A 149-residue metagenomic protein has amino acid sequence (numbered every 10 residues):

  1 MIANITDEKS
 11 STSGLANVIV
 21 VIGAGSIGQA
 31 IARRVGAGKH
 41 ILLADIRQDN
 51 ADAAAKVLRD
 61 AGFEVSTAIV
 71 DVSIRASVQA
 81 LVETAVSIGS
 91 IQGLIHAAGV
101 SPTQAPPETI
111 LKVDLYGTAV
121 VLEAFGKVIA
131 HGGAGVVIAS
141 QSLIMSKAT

Functional and structural regions predicted by a protein language model:
A3-L42: Canonical Rossmann dinucleotide-binding motif of NAD(H)/NADP(H)-dependent dehydrogenases/reductases, specifically
G38-A53: Conserved glycine-rich Rossmann-like NAD(P)H-binding loop of the short-chain dehydrogenase/reductase
L58-A76: Rossmann-fold cofactor-recognition segment
S73, T109-G117: Glycine-rich NAD(P)-binding loop of the Rossmann-fold in SDR/ketoreductase-type enzymes
S73-S90: Conserved Rossmann-fold cofactor-binding substructure of NAD(P)-dependent oxidoreductases
A80-E83, A105-K112: Active-site Tyr-X3-Lys motif and surrounding loop/helix of classical short-chain dehydrogenase/reductase
I95-T103, V113: Conserved NAD(P)H cofactor-binding loop of Rossmann-fold oxidoreductase domains
V100-Q104, E108, K127, H131-T149: Catalytic loop of short-chain dehydrogenase/reductase
